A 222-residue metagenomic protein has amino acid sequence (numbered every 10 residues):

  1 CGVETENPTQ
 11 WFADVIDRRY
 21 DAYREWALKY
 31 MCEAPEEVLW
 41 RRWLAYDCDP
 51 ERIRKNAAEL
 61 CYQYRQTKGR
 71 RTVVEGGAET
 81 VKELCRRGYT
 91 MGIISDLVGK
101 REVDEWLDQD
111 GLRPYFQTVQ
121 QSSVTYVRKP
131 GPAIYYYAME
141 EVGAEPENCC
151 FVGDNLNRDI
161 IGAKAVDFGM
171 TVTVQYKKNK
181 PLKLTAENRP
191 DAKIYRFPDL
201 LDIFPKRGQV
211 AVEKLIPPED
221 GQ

Functional and structural regions predicted by a protein language model:
C1-E75, E79-K82, R86-R87: N-terminal helical cap/lid subdomain that shapes the substrate entry/recognition surface in HAD-like hydrolases
A78, K82-E83, T90, I94-Q222: Asp-based, Mg2+/Mn2+-dependent phosphohydrolase catalytic module
